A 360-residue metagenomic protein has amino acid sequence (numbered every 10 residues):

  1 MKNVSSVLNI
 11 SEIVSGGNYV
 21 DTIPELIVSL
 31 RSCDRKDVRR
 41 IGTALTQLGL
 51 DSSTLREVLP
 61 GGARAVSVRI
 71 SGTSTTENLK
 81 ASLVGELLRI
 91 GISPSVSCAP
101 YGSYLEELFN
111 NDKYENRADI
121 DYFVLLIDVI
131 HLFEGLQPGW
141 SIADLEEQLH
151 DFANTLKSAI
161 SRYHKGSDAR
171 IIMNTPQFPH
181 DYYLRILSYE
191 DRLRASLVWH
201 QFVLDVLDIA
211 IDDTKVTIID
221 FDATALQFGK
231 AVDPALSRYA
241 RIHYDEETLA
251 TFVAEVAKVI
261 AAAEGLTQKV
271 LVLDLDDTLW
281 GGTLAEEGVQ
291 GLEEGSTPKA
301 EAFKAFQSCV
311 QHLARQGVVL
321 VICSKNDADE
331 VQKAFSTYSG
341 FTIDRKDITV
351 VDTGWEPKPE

Functional and structural regions predicted by a protein language model:
M1-T46: Charged, amphipathic alpha-helical stretches
K2-D21, R56-G61, A65, K80-S82 (+3 more regions): Alpha-helical cap/lid subdomain in secreted, periplasmic, or secretory-pathway luminal O-acyl-processing enzymes
C33-C98: Serine-esterase "nucleophile elbow" of acetyl-processing enzymes
I70-S71, N174, C323: Short hydrophobic segments within beta-strands
Q268-L284: Asp-based phosphoryl-transfer active-site loop
L279-A305: Active-site neighborhood of HAD-like aspartate-dependent phosphohydrolases
A305-S336: Substrate-recognition element of Asp-dependent hydrolases with the DxDx(T/V) motif
D327, Q332, S336-E360: C-terminal cap/substrate-recognition subdomain and adjoining C-terminal extension of metal-dependent phosphatase-like
